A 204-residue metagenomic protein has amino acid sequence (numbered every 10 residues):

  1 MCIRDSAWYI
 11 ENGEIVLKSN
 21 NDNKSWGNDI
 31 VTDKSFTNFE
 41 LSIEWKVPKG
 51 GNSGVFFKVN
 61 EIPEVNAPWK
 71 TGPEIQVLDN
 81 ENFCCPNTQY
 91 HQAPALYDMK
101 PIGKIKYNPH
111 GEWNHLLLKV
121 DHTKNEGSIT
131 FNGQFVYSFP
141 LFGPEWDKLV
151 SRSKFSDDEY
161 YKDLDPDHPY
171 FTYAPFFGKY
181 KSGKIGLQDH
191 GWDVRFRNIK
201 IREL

Functional and structural regions predicted by a protein language model:
R4-L204: Carbohydrate-interacting regions of secretory-pathway proteins
